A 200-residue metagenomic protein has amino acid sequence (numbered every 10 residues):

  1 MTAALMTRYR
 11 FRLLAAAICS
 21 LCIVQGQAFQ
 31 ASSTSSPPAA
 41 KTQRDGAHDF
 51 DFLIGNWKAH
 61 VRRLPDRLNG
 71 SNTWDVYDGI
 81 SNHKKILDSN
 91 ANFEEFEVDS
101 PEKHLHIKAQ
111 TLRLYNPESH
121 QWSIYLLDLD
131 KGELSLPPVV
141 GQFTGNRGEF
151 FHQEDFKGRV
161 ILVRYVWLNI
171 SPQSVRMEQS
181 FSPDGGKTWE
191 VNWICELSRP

Functional and structural regions predicted by a protein language model:
M1-T2, L197: Short hotspots in intrinsically disordered terminal tails
T2, C22-Q27, R176: Intrinsic low-complexity/disordered segments
T2-A3, A109: Well-ordered, non-transmembrane segments within structured domains
A3-A15: Bacterial N-terminal signal peptides that target proteins for export
R12-Q25: Bacterial N-terminal signal peptides
F29-P200: Hydrophobic small-molecule pocket/channel-lining residues, especially in calycin-type beta-barrels
